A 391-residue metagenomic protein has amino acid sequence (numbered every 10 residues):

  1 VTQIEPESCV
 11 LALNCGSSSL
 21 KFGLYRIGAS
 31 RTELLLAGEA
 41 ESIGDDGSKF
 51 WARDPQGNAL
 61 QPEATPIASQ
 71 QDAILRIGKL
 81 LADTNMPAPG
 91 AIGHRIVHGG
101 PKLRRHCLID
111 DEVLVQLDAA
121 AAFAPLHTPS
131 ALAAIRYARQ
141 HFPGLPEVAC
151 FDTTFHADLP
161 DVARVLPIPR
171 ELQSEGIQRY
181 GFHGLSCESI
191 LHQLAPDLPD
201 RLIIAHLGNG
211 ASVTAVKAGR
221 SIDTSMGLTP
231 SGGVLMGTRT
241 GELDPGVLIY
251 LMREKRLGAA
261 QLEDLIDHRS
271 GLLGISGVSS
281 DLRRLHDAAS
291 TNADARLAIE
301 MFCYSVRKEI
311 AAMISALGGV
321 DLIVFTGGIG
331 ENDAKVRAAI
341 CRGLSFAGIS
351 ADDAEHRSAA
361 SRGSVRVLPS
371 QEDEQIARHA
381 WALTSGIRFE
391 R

Functional and structural regions predicted by a protein language model:
I4-P6, P129-P143, H183-L202: Conserved phosphate-binding catalytic cores of ATP/NTP-utilizing and phosphoryl-transfer enzymes
V10, S18-I67, G227: Short glycine-rich, Thr/Ser-proximal phosphate-binding strand/loop in the N-terminal lobe of ATP-dependent enzymes
G78-H127, P146-V148, T154-V165: Short beta-strand-loop/turn "lid" adjacent to the catalytic site in phosphate-handling enzymes
F155-M252: Glycine-rich phosphate-binding loop of actin/hexokinase-like ATP-binding domains
D244-V247, L251-V278: Oxyanion-binding "anion nests"
D264, G271-I275, L282-A316: Adenine-nucleotide phosphate-binding core of ATP-dependent small-molecule kinases
D321-G343: Glycine-rich phosphate-binding loops at beta-strand->alpha-helix junctions
E331, K335, E355-F389: Glycine-rich phosphate-binding/hydrolytic loop that grips phosphoryl groups
